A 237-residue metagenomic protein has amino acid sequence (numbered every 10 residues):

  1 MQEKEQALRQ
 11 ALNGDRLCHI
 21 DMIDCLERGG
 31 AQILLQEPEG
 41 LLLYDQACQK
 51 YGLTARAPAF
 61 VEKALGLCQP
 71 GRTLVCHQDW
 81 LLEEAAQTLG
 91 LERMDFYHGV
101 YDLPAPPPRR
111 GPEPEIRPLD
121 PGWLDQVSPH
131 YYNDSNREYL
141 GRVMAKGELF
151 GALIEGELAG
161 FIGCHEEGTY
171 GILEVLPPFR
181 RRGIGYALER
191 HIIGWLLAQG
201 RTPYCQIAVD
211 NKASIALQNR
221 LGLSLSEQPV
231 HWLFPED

Functional and structural regions predicted by a protein language model:
M1-E3, T88-D120: Conserved N-terminal entry element of GNAT/NAT acetyltransferase domains
M1-E83, S128-R137, G141-R142, E148: N-terminal charged segments
A47-Y51, C164-L173, L225-E227: A conserved beta-turn-beta hairpin within the catalytic core of GNAT-like acetyltransferases that forms part
P58-A64, R181-L197, K212-R220: Conserved acetyl-CoA-binding loop-helix of GNAT-fold acetyltransferases
Q69-Q78, L196-A208: Conserved GNAT acetyl-CoA-binding A-motif
W80-L91, Y186, V209-E227: Conserved active-site alpha-helix within GNAT-family acetyltransferase domains
G90-P104, Q206, G222-D237: Conserved catalytic-core motifs of GNAT/GCN5-like acyltransferases
R137-P177: A conserved beta-strand-loop-helix scaffold within acyl/acetyltransferase catalytic domains
